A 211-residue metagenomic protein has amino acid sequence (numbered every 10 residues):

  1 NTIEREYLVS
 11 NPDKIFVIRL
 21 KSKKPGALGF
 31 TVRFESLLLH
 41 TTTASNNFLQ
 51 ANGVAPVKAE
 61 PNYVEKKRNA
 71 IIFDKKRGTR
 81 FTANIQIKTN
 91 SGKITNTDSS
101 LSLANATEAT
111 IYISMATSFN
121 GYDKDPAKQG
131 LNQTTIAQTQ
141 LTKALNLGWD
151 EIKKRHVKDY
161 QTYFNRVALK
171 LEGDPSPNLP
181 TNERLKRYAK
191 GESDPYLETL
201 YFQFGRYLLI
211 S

Functional and structural regions predicted by a protein language model:
N1-S211: Aromatic-residue-lined binding/catalytic grooves and analogous aromatic/hydrophobic interfacial grooves in multimeric
